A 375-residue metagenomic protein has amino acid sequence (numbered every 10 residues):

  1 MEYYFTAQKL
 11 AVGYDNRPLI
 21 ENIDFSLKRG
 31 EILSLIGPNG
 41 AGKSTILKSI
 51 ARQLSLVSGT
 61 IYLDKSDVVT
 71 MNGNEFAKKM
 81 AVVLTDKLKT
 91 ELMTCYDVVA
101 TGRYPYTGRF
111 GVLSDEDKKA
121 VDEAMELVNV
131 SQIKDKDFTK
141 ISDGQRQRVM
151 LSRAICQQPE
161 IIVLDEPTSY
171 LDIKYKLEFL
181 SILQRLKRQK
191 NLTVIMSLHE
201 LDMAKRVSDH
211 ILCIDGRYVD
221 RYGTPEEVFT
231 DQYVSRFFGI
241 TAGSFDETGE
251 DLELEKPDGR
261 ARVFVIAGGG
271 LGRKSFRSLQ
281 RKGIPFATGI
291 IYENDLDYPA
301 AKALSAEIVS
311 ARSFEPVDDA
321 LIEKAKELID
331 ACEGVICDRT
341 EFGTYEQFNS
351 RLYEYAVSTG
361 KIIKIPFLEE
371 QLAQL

Functional and structural regions predicted by a protein language model:
I36-P38: The feature captures the beta-strand-to-loop junction immediately N-terminal to the Walker
A51: Helix-to-loop junction immediately C-terminal to a conserved catalytic motif
G59-D67, F76: Conserved ABC transporter NBD signature motif
D67, L212, G216-E227: Conserved switch/coupling elements of ABC/ABC-like ATPase nucleotide-binding domains
A100, D115-K134, Q158: Conserved ABC ATPase "signature" region
I162-E166: Catalytic Walker B motif of ABC-type/P-loop ATPase nucleotide-binding domains
F238-D319, C337-R339, G343-E346, I363-L375: ABC ATPase nucleotide-binding domains
